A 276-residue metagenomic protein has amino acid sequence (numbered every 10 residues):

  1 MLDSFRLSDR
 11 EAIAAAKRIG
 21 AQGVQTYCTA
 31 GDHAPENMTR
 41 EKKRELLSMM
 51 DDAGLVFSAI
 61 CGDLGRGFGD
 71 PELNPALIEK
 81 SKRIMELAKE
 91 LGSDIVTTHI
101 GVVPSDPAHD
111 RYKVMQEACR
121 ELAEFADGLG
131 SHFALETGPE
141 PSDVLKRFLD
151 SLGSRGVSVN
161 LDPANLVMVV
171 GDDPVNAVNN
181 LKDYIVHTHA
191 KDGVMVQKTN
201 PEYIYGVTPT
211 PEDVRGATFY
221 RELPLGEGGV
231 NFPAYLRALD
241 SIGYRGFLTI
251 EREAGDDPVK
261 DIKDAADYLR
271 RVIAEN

Functional and structural regions predicted by a protein language model:
M1-L7: Boundary/entry segment of secreted carbohydrate-active catalytic domains
S4, T249-K260: A short, acidic, flexible beta-alpha connecting loop/helix-capping segment that sits on the rim of active
S8-R18, M49-D52, R66-V159, M168 (+1 more regions): Active-site acidic/histidine proton-transfer and metal-coordination neighborhood in alpha/beta enzyme cores
A16, V24, M50, A88 (+6 more regions): Conserved, mostly hydrophobic/aromatic
A21, A88, S93, I185 (+1 more regions): A structural motif
G23, I60, E117-G229, A266 (+1 more regions): Acidic/histidine-rich catalytic cores of soluble enzymes
Q25-D51, V102-P107: Glycine-rich, proline-tolerant flexible connector loops at the mouths of alpha/beta enzymes
P258-N276: C-terminal helical cap(s) of enzyme catalytic domains, especially alpha/beta-barrels
